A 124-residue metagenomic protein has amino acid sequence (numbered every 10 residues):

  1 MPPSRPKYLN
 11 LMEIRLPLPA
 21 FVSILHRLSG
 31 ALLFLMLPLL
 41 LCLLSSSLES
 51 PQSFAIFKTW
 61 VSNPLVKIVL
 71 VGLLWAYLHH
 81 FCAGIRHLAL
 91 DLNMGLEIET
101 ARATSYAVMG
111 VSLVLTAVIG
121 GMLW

Functional and structural regions predicted by a protein language model:
M1-W124: Membrane-embedded alpha-helical bundles that constitute the cytochrome b-like, heme-associated redox core of multi-pass
